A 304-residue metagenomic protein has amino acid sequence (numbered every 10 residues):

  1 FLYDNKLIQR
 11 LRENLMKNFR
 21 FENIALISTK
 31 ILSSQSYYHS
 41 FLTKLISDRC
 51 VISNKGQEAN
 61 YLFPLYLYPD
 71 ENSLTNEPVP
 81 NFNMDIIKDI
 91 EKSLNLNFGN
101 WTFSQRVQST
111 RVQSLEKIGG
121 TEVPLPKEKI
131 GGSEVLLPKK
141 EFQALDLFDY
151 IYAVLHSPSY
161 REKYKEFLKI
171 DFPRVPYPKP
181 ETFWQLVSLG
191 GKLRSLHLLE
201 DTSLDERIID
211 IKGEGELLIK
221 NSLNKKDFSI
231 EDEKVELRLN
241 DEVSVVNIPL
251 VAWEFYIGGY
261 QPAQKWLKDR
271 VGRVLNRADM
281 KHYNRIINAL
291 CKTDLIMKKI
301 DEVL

Functional and structural regions predicted by a protein language model:
F1-G120, P126-L304: Sequence-level detector for compositionally biased, low-complexity segments
